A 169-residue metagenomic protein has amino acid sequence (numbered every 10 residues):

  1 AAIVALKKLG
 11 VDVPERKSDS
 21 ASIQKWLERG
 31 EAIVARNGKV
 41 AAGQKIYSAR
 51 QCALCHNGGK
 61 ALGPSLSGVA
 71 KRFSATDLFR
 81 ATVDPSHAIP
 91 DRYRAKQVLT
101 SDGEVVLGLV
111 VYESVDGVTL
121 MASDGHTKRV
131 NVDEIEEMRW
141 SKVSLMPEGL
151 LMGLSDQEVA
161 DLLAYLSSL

Functional and structural regions predicted by a protein language model:
A1-G38, G58, Y165-L169: Post-cleavage N-terminal segment of exported redox proteins
V4-L9, R29, V83, E104-V118 (+2 more regions): C-terminal capping alpha-helices of c-type cytochrome domains
K17-S48, L62-G63, S67, F73-D77 (+2 more regions): Electrostatic cytochrome c docking/interface patches
A42, D77, E134, E158-D161: An acidic, carboxylate-rich microenvironment
G43, A49-G59, L66, L162-L166: The canonical Cys-X-X-Cys-His
K60-D84, I89, A95-S141: Gly/Gly-Pro-rich "capping" loops immediately C-terminal to redox-active cysteine motifs in periplasmic/lumenal
